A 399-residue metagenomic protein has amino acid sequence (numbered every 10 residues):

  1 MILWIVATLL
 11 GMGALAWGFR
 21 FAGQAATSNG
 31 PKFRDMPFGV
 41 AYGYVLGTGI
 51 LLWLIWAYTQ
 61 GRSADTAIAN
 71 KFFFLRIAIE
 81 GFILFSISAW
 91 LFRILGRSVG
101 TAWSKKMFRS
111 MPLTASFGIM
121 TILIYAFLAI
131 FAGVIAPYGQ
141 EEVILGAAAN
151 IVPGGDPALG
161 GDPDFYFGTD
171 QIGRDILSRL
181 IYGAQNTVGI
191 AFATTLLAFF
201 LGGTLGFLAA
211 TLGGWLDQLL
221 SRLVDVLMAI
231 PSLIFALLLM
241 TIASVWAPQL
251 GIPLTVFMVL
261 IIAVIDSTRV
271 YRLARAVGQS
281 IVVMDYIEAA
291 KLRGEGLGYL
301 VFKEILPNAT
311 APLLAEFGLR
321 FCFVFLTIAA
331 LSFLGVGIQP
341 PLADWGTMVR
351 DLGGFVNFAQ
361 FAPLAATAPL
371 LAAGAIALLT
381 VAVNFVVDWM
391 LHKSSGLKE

Functional and structural regions predicted by a protein language model:
I2-G11, N70-L95, I176-L208, L379: Transmembrane alpha-helix signature in integral membrane proteins
I2-L3, P37-F74, R93, Y166 (+3 more regions): Generic hydrophobic transmembrane alpha-helix motif, especially the helices
A16-A26, L95-R109, A132, V143 (+2 more regions): Transmembrane-helix boundary motif in ABC transporter permease subunits
F19-F21, W90, I94-S98, S244-L254 (+3 more regions): C-terminal transmembrane helix and the adjacent membrane-cytosol boundary/short C-terminal tail of inner/organellar
Y125, I181-Q185, T194, A198-L201 (+9 more regions): Faces of alpha-helical transmembrane segments in polytopic inner-membrane proteins
L128-G168, L334-A343: Hydrophobic alpha-helical transmembrane segments of membrane transport/permease proteins and related membrane-embedded
T169-R174, T211-L212, A289-N308, L397: Short helix-to-coil transition segments within interhelical loops that connect adjacent transmembrane helices
M228, T241-A243, G278, R320 (+2 more regions): Glycine-rich helix-loop "coupling/hinge" segments at transmembrane-helix boundaries in multipass transporters
